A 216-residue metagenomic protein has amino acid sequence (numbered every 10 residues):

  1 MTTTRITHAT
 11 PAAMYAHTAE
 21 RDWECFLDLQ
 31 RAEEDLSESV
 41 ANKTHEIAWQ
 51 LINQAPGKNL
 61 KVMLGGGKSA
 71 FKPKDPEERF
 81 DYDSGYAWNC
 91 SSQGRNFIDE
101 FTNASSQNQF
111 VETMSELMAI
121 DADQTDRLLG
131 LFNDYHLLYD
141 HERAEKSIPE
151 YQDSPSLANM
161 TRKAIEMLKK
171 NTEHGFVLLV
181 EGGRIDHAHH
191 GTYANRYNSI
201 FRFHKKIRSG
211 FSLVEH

Functional and structural regions predicted by a protein language model:
M1-P155: Surface-exposed loop and adjacent secondary-structure segments within mature catalytic domains
M1-T3, G210-H216: Surface-exposed patches in mature extracellular/periplasmic domains of secreted proteins
A12-M14, Y135-Y151, E173-G175, L179-F211: Active-site His/acidic residue clusters
S39-T44, Q152-T161, R196-H204: Phosphate/oxyanion-binding active-site loops and adjacent basic polyanion-contact surfaces
T44, A48, I98, A158-I165 (+1 more regions): Extracytoplasmic/secreted envelope proteins and their assembly/folding machinery, especially bacterial periplasmic
N53, N103, K170, S212-L213: Secondary-structure boundary motif
A55-G57, A164-H174: Glycine-rich phosphate/diphosphate-binding loops that line cofactor/substrate pockets in enzymes
V111-T113, A122-Q124, F132, K170-T172 (+2 more regions): Hard-cation-handling environments
